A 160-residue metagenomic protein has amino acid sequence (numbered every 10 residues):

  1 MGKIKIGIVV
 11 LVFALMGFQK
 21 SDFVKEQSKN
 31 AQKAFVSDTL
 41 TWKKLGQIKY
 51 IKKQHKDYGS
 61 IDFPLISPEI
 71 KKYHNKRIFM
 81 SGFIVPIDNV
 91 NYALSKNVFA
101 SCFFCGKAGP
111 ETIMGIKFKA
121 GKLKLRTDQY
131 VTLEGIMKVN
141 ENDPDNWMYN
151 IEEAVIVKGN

Functional and structural regions predicted by a protein language model:
M1-G2: N-terminal secretory signal peptides that target proteins for export/translocation
I6-A14: Sec-dependent N-terminal signal peptides
F18-N160: OB-fold and OB-like single-stranded nucleic-acid-recognition modules and their adjacent interaction interfaces
